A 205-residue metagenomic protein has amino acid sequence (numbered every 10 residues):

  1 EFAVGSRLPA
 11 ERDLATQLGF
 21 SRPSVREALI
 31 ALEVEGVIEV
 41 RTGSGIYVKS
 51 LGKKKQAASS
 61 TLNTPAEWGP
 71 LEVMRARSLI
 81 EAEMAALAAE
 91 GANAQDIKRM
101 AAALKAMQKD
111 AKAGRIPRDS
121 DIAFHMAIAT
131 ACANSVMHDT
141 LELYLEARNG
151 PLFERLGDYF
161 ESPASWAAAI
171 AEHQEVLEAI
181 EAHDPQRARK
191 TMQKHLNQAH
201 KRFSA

Functional and structural regions predicted by a protein language model:
E1-I80, A86, E90: Short linear motifs at protein or domain termini
A10-E11, A133-S135, H183-D184: Short loop-to-helix capping motifs
E33, W68, A123-F124, A171: Short, conserved clusters of charged catalytic residues that mark active-site and nucleotide-handling motifs
R75, W166-A168: Short helix-capping and inter-helix turn/linker motifs at the boundaries of alpha-helical repeat units
A76-R155, E172-H173, E178, R187-A199: Conserved amphipathic alpha-helical segments that form helical-bundle/coiled-coil interaction surfaces
D158-Y159: Flexible, surface-exposed loop regions and adjacent strand-edge segments of Gram-negative outer-membrane beta-barrel
